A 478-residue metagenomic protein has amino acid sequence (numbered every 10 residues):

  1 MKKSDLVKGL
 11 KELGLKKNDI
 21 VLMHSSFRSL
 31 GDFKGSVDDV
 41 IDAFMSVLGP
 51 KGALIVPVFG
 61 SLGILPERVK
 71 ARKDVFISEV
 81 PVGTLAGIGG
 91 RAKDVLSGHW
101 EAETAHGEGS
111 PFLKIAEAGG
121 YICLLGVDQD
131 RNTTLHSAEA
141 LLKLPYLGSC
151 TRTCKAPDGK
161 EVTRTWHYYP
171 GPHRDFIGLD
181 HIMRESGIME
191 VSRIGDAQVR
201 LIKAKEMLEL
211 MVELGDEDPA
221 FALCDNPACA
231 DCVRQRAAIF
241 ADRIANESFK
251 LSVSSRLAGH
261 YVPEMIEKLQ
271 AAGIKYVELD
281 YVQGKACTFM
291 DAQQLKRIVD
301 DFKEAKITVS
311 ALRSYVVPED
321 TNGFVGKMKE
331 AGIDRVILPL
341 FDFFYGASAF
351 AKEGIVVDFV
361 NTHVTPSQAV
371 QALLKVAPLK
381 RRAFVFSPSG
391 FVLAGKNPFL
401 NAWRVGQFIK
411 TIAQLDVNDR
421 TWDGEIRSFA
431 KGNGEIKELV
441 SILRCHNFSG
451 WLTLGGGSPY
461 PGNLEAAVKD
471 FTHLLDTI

Functional and structural regions predicted by a protein language model:
M1-N246: N-terminal and secondary-structure boundary signal
D19-R28, P57-V58, A272-Q283, R313: Short, conserved active-site loops that position catalytic residues or coordinate cofactors/metal ions across diverse
I20-L22, S248-S252, Y276-E278, K306-R313 (+5 more regions): Structural preference for beta-strand elements that scaffold enzyme active sites
F27-S29, G60, L257-G259, Y281-Q283 (+6 more regions): Active-site-proximal loop/turn and secondary-structure-junction residues that shape catalytic pockets, frequently
D39-L48, Q293-E304, Y345-E353, E438-L443: Catalytic-core regions built around general acid/base machinery
N246-S255, G259-G273, A292, K327 (+2 more regions): Histidine-acidic metal/acid-base catalytic patches
E264-E267, T308-A394: Active-site acidic/histidine proton-transfer and metal-coordination neighborhood in alpha/beta enzyme cores
E278-V299: Glycine-rich, proline-tolerant flexible connector loops at the mouths of alpha/beta enzymes
